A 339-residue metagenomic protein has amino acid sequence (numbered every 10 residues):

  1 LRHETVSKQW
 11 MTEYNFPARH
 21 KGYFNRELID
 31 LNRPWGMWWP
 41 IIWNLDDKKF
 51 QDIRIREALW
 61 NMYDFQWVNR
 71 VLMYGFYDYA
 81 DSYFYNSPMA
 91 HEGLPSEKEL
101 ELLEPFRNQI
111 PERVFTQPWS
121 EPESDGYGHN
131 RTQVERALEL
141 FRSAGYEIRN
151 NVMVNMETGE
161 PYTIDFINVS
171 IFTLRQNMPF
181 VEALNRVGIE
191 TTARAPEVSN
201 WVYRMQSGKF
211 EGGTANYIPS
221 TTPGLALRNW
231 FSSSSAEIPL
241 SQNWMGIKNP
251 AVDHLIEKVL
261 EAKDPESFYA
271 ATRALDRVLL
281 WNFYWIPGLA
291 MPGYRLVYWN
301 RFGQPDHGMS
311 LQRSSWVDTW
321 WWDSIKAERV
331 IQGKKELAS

Functional and structural regions predicted by a protein language model:
L1-D47, A58, Y63-S87, G212 (+1 more regions): Extracellular/periplasmic solute-recognition and catalytic clefts
F24, L31-D52, Y79, G159 (+4 more regions): Short, solvent-exposed loop/turn segments at the edges of secondary structure
L28, E160-V169, T191-R194: Short, well-ordered beta-strand elements
D47-I55, E147, A262: Short helix-loop capping/hinge motifs at secondary-structure junctions, enriched in acidic/polar residues
I53, V134-D165: Immediate post-signal peptide segment of exported/extracytoplasmic ligand-binding proteins
W60-E121, E135-L138, I171-E182, Y203-S339: Detector for C-terminal structural segments
E123-G128, I164-I171: Short beta-strand->loop
A193-Y203: Short helix-initiation/N-cap motifs at beta->coil->alpha
